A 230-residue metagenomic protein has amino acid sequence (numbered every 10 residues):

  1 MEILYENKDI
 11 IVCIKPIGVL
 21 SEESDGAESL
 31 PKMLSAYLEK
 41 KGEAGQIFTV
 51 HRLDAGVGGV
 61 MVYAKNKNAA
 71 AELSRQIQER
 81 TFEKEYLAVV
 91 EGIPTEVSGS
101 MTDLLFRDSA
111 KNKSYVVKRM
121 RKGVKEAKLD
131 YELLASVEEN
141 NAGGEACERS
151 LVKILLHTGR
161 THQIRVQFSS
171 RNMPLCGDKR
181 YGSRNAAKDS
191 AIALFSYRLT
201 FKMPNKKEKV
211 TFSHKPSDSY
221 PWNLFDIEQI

Functional and structural regions predicted by a protein language model:
M1-I10, P16-S21, E28, G144-A146 (+1 more regions): Pseudouridine synthases involved in rRNA/tRNA modification
M1-K128, A135-E138, E145-A146, L151 (+1 more regions): RNA pseudouridine synthases
L87, T102, D130, L151-K153 (+3 more regions): Beta-strand secondary-structure signal
